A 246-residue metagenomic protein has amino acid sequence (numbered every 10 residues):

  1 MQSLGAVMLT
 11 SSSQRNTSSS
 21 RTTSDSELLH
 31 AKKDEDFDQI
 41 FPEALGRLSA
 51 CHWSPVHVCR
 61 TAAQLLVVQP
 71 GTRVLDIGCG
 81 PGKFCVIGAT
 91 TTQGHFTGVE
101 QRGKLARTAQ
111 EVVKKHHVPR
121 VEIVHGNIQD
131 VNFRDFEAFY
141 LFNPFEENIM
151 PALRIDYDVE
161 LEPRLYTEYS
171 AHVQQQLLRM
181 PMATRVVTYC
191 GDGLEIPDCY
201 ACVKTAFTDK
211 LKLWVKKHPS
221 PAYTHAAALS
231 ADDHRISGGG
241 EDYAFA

Functional and structural regions predicted by a protein language model:
M1-Q69: S-adenosyl-L-methionine
G71-G80: Conserved class I S-adenosyl-L-methionine
K83-Q93: Conserved SAM-binding loop of SAM-dependent methyltransferases across substrates and taxa, primarily the Class I
H95-E100: Conserved SAM-binding motif I beta-strand of class I
K104-L105: Conserved short alpha-helix immediately C-terminal to the canonical SAM/SAH-binding motif I of Rossmann-like
T108-D135: S-adenosyl-L-methionine
F136-M150: Short SAM/SAH-binding signature in class I
N148-Y223: C-terminal substrate-binding/active-site "lid" region of AdoMet-derived donor-dependent transferases
